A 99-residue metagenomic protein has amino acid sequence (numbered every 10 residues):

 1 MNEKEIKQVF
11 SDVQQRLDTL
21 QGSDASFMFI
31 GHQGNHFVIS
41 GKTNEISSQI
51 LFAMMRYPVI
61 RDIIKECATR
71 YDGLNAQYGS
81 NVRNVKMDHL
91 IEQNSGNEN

Functional and structural regions predicted by a protein language model:
M1-N99: Solvent-exposed interaction surfaces and binding hotspots enriched for charged
